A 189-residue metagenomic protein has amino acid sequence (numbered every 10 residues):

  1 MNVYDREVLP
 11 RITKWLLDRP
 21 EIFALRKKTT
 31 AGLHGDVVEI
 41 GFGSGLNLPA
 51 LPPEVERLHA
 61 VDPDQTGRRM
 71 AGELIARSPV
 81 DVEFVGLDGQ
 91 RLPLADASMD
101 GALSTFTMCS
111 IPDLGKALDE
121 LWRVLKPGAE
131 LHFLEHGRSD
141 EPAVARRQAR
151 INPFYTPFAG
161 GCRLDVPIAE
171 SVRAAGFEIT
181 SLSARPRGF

Functional and structural regions predicted by a protein language model:
M1-P10, E21-R26: N-terminal, positively charged/glycine-rich alpha-helical extensions of SAM-dependent methyltransferases
D5-R6, T13-R19, L134-F189: C-terminal alpha-helical "lid/dimerization" subdomain adjacent to the S-adenosyl-L-methionine
W15-D36, L46-A50: Conserved alpha-helix/loop element of class I SAM-dependent methyltransferases that forms part of the SAM/SAH-binding
V38-I40, S44-R91: Class I SAM-dependent methyltransferase SAM/SAH-binding core
A60, F84, D100-L103, F133: Conserved SAM-binding loop
Q90-A102: A short acidic, Gly/Pro-enriched loop at the edge of an enzyme's catalytic core that lines a small-molecule cofactor
D100-L114: A short SAM/SAH-binding and catalytic strip from SAM-dependent methyltransferases
G115-E130: A short glycine-rich, Lys/Arg-flanked "PGG" loop and its adjoining helix->strand segment in the class I
